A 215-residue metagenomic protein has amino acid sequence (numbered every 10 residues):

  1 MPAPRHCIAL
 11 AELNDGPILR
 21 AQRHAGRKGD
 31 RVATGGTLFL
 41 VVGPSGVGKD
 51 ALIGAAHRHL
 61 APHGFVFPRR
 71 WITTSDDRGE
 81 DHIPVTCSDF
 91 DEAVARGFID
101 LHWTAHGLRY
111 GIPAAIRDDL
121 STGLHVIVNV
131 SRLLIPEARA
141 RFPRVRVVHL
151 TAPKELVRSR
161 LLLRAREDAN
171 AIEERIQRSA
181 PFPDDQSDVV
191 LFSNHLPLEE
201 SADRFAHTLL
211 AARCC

Functional and structural regions predicted by a protein language model:
P2-R27: N-terminal pre-Walker A segment at the start of P-loop NTPase domains
P44: P-loop (Walker A) phosphate-binding loop of NTP-binding proteins
V47: ATP-binding Walker
D50: Walker A/P-loop
V66, R70-V126: ATP-dependent small-molecule kinase phosphotransfer cores that center on conserved nucleotide phosphate-binding segments
V126-S131, R141-R164: Conserved phosphate-donor/acceptor-positioning beta-strand/loop module used by diverse small-molecule
L163-C215: Small-molecule kinase domains that catalyze NTP-dependent phosphoryl transfer to phosphate-bearing small molecules
